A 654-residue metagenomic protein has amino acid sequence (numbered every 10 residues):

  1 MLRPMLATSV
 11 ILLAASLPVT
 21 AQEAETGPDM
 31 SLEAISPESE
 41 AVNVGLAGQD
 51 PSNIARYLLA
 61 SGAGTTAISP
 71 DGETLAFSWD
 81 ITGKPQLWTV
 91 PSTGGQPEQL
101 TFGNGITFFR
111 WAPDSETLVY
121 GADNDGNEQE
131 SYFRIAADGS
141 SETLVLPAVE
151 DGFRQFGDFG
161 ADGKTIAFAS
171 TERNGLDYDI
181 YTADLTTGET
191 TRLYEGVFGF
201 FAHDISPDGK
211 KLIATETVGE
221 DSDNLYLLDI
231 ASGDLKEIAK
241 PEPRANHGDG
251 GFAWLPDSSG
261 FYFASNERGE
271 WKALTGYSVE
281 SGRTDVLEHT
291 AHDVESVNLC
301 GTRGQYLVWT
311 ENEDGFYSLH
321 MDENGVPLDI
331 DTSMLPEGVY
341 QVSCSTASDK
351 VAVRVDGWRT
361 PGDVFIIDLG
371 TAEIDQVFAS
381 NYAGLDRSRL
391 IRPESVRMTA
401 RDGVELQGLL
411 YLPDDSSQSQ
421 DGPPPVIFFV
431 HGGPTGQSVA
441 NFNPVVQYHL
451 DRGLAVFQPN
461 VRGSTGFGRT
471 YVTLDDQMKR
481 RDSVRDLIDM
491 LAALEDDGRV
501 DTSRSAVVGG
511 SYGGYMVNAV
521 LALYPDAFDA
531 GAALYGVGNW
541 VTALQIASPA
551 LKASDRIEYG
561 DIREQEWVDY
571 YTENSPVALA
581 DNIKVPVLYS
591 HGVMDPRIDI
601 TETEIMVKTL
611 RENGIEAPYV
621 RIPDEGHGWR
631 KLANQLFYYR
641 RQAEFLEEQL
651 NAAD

Functional and structural regions predicted by a protein language model:
L2-T20: Gram-negative bacterial Sec-dependent N-terminal signal peptides
Q22-S31: Cleaved targeting-peptide boundary
E33-G62, T89-T107, I135-F153, G175 (+8 more regions): Multi-bladed beta-propeller domains
R56-A67, K84, E130, L144-A148 (+14 more regions): Non-catalytic accessory segments flanking enzyme active sites
G64-I68, F109-P113, F156-D162, A202-P207 (+3 more regions): Beta-rich, blade/repeat-based domains predominating in secreted/periplasmic proteins but also intracellular
A76-T82, V119-G126, D158-A161, T165-N174 (+11 more regions): Beta-strand C-termini and the immediately following turn/loop, strongest in propeller blades
A379-S503, G510-S511, Q545-K552: Cap/lid segment of the alpha/beta-hydrolase catalytic domain
V461-D654: Active-site-proximal cap/loop segments of hydrolase catalytic domains
